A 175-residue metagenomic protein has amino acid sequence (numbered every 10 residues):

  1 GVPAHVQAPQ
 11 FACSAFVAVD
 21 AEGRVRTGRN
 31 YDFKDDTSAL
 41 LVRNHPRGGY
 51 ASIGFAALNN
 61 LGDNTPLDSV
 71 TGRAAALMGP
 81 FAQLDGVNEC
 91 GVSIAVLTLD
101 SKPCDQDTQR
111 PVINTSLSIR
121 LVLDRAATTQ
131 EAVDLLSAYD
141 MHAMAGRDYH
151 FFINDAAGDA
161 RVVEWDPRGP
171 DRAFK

Functional and structural regions predicted by a protein language model:
G1-Q130, S137-A145: N-terminal mature-domain region immediately after signal-peptide cleavage in secreted/organellar precursors
D148-K175: Extended amphipathic alpha-helical segments with heptad-repeat/coiled-coil character used for oligomerization, fusion
